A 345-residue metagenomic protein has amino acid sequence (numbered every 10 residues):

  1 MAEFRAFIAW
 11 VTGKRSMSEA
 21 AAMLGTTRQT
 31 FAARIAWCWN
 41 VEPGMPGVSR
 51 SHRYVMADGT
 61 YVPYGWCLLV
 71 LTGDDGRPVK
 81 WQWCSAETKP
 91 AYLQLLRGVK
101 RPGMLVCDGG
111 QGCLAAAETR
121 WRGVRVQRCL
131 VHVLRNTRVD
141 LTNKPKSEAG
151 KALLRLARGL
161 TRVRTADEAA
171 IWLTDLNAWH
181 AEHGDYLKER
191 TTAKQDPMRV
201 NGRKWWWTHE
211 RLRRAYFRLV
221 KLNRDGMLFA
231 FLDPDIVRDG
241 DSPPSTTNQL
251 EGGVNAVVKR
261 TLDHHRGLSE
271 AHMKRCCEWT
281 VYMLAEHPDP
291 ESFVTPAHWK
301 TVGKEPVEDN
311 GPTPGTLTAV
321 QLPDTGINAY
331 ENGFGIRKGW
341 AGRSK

Functional and structural regions predicted by a protein language model:
M1-R15: Short, amphipathic alpha-helical "recognition" segments used to contact nucleic acids or chromatin
E3, C107, L114, R155-K345: Acidic/histidine-rich catalytic cores and adjacent linkers of DNA breakage/strand-transfer/modification proteins
S16, K100, K259-D263: A broad detector of the eukaryotic-type serine/threonine protein kinase catalytic domain
M17-E19, M23-G123: RNase H-like nuclease fold core
Y61, R135, V254-N255: Short hydrophobic/aromatic residue motifs in ordered secondary structure
W66, A116, D140, K259-R260: Short, function-defining helix-loop hinge/capping sites that tune catalysis or transport
D108-Q111, A115-G159: Conserved beta-strand -> loop -> alpha-helix junction used to position metal-binding or nucleic-acid-contacting
